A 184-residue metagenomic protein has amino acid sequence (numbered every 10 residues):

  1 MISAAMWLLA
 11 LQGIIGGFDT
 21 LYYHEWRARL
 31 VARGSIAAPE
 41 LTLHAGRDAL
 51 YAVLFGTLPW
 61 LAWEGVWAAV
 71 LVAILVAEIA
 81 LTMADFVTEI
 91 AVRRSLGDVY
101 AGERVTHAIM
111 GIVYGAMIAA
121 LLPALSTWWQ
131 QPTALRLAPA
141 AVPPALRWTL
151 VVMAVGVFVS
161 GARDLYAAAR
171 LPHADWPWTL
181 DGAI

Functional and structural regions predicted by a protein language model:
M1-W7, V53-V72, A120-T149: Helix-coil boundary and interhelical linker segments in multi-pass alpha-helical membrane proteins
G13-Y22, L75-V92, M153-R170: Transmembrane alpha-helical segments that form the membrane-embedded catalytic/substrate-channel core of multi-pass
F18-P39, P172: Membrane-interface helix-loop junction between the first two transmembrane segments
V31-A45, G97-T106: Juxtamembrane helix-capping/reentrant segments at transmembrane boundaries
H44-P59, A108-A119: Core segments of transmembrane alpha-helices that mediate helix-helix packing or line hydrophobic substrate/ligand
G65-R136: Membrane-proximal helix-loop-helix units in multi-pass membrane proteins
E103-M110, A140-A154: Individual transmembrane alpha-helices with interfacial aromatic-anchor signatures
R170-I184: Short, highly charged, low-complexity non-transmembrane loops/tails of multi-pass membrane proteins
